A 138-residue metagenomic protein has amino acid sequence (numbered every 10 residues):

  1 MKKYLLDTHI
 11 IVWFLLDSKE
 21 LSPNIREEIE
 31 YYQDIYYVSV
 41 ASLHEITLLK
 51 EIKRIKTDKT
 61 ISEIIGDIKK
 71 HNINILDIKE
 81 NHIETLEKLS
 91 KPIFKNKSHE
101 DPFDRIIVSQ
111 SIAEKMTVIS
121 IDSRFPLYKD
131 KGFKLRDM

Functional and structural regions predicted by a protein language model:
M1-V38, R54-G66, S123, K129-D130: Short, well-structured N-terminal submotif of metal-dependent ribonuclease cores
I10, S42, H82, I107 (+1 more regions): Alpha-helix capping/helix-boundary segments
E30, K69, I112: Anion (oxyanion) recognition and catalysis
I46: Phosphate/NTP-binding elements of NTP-utilizing enzymes
R54-K56, P92-K95, D137-M138: Short, hinge-like loop/turn segments at secondary-structure boundaries
I73-I121: Active-site neighborhoods of divalent-metal-dependent phosphate/nucleic-acid chemistry enzymes
A113, T117-I119, S123-M138: Charged phosphate-binding loop/patch that engages nucleotide di/tri-phosphates or the phosphate backbone of nucleic
